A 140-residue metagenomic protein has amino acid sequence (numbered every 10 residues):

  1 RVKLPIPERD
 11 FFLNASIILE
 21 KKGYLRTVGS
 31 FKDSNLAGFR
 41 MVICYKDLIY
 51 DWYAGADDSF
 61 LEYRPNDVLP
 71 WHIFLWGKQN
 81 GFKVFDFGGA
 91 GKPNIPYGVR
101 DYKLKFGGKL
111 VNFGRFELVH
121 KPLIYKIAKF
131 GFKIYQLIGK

Functional and structural regions predicted by a protein language model:
R1-E62: A conserved beta-strand-loop-helix scaffold within acyl/acetyltransferase catalytic domains
F11-N14, V68-H72, G98: Alpha-helical elements of Rossmann-like donor-binding domains used by nucleotide-donor carbohydrate transfer enzymes
I18, W76, N80: Active-site catalytic microenvironments for nucleophilic, acid-base chemistry
L61-G77: Conserved acetyl-CoA-binding loop-helix of GNAT-fold acetyltransferases
N80-K140: Active-site/acyl-donor-binding loops of N-acyltransferases
